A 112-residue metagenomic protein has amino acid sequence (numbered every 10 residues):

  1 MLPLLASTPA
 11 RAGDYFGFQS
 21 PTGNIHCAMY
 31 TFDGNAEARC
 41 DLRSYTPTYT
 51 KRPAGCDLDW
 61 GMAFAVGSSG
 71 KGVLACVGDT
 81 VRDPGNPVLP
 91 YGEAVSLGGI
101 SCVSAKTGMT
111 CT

Functional and structural regions predicted by a protein language model:
M1-L5: Bacterial N-terminal signal peptides
T8-A12: Sec/Tat signal peptide C-region and signal peptidase I cleavage site
D14-G55: N-terminal secretory signal peptides
P21, C40-S44, V66, T107 (+1 more regions): Residue-level signal for functionally critical sites in structured catalytic/ligand-binding pockets
T22, W60, S68, L97-G99 (+1 more regions): Residue-level signal for tight coil/turn positions that link beta-strands
I25-M29, F64, I100-C102: Broad, structure-driven detector of short, well-ordered beta-strand segments within folded domains
A38-P90: A low-complexity, Ser/Thr/Gly/Pro-enriched, surface-exposed linker/loop concept that marks segments flanking
G78-T112: Acidic, glycine-rich flexible loop segments
